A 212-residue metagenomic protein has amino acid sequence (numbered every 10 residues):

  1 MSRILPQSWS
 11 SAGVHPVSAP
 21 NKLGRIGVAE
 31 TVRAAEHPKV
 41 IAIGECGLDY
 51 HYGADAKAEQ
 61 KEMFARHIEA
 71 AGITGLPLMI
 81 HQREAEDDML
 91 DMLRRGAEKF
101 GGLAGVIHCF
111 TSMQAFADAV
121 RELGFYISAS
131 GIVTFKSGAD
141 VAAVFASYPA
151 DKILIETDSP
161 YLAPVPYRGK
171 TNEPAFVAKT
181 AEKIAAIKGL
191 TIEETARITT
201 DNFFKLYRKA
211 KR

Functional and structural regions predicted by a protein language model:
M1-R212: Mid-domain alpha/beta scaffold segments of enzyme catalytic cores
